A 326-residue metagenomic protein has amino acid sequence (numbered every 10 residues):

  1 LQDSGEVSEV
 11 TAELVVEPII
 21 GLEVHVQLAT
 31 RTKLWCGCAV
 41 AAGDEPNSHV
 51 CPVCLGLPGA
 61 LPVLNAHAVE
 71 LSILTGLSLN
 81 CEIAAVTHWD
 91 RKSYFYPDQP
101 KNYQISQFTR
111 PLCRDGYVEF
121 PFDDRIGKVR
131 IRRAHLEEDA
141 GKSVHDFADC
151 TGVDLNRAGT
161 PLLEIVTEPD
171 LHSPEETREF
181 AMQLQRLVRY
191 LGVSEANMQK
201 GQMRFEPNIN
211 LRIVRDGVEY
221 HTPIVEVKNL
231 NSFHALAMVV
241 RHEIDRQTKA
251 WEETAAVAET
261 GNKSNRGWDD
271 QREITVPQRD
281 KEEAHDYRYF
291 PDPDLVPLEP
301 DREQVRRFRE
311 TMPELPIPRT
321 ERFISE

Functional and structural regions predicted by a protein language model:
D3-E314, T320: Basic, nucleic-acid-interacting segments
E321-E326: Short, intrinsically disordered, charge-balanced linker/junction segments flanking boundaries in proteins
